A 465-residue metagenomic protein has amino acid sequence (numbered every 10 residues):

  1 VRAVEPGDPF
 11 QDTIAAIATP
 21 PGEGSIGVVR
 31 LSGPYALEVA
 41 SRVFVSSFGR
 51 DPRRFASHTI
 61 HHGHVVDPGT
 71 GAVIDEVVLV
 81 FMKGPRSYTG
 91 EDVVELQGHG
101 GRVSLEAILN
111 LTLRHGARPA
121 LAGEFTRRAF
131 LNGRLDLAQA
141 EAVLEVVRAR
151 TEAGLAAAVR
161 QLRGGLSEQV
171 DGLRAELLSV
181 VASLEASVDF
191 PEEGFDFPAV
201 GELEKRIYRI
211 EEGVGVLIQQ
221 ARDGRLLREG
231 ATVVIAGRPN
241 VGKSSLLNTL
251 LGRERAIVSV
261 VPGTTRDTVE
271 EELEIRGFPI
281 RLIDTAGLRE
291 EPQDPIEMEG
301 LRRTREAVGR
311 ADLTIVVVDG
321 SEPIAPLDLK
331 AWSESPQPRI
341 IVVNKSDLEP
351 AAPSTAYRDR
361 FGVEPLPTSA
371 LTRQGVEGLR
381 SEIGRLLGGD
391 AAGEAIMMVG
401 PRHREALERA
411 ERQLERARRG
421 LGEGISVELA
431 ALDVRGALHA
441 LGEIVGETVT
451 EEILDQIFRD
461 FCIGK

Functional and structural regions predicted by a protein language model:
V1-A156, R160, G164, I340: A glycine-rich (often HGG/GG-containing) alpha/beta subdomain
R2-P21, H64, E152-I275, E291-D294 (+3 more regions): C-terminal-of-GTPase-core extension/linker across diverse P-loop GTPases
E23-V28, P34, E91, G101-R102 (+10 more regions): Gly/Ser/Thr-rich helix-start
L31-S32, G98-G100, L250, T285 (+2 more regions): Glycine-rich, N-terminal phosphate-binding loop of Rossmann-like dinucleotide-binding domains
H61-D75, L79-K83, G263-P292, R310-L313 (+1 more regions): Switch I (G2) and immediately adjacent beta-strands of P-loop GTPase domains
R118, P279-R281, E364: Conserved beta-strand segments of alpha/beta enzyme cores
P295-R303: Substrate-gripping "pore-loop 1 plus following alpha2 helix"
